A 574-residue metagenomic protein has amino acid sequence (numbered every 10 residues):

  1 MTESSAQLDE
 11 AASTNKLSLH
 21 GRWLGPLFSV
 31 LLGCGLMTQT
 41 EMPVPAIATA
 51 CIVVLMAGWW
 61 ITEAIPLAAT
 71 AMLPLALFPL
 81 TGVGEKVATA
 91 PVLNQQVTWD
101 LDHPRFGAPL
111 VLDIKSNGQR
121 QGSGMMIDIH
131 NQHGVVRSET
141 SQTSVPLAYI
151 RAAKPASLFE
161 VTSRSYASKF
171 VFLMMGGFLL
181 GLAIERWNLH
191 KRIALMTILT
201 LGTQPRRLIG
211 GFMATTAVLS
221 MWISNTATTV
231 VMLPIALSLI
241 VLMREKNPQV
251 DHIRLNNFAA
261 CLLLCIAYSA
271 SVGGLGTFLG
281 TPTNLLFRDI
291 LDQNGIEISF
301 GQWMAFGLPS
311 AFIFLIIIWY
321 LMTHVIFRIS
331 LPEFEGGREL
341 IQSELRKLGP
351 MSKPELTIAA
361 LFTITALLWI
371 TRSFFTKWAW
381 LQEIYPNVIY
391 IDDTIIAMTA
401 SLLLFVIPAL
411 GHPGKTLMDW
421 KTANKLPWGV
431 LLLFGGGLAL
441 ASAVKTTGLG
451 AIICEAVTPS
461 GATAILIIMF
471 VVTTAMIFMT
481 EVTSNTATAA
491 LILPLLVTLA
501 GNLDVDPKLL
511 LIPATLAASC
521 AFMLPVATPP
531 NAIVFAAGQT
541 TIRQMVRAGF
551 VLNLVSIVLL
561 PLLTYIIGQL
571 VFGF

Functional and structural regions predicted by a protein language model:
T2-A12, V83-V161: Low-complexity, proline/glycine-enriched hydrophobic segments characteristic of transmembrane helices
T2-T38, M175, R186-R192, N225 (+5 more regions): Juxtamembrane and boundary regions of transmembrane helices in multi-pass small-molecule transporters and channels
T14, A69, L73-L77, T81-T89 (+4 more regions): Membrane-embedded alpha-helical segments and adjacent helix-loop junctions characteristic of multi-pass solute
T14-H20, T40-I47, W59-W60, A64 (+8 more regions): Interfacial loop-to-helix junctions that mark the boundaries of transmembrane helices in multi-pass membrane
G25-T38, I52-T62, P74-T81, M175-L182 (+11 more regions): Hydrophobic core segments of alpha-helical transmembrane domains in multi-pass membrane transport and ion-translocation
T40-I47, L55-L73, T162, T226 (+5 more regions): Flexible hinge motifs at transmembrane-helix junctions and intramembrane kinks/re-entrant loops in multi-pass membrane
S168-L179, M221-L233, M304-Y320, I389-T399 (+1 more regions): Alpha-helical transmembrane segments
A267, L431-K445, L449-G450, G461-F574: C-terminal transmembrane helix pair
